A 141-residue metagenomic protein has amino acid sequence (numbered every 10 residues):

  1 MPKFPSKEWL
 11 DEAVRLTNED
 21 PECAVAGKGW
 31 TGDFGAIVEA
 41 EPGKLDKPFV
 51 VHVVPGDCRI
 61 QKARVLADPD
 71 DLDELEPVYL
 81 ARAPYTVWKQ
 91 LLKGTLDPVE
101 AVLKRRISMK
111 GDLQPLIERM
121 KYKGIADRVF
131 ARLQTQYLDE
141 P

Functional and structural regions predicted by a protein language model:
M1-P141: Feature captures hydrophobic
